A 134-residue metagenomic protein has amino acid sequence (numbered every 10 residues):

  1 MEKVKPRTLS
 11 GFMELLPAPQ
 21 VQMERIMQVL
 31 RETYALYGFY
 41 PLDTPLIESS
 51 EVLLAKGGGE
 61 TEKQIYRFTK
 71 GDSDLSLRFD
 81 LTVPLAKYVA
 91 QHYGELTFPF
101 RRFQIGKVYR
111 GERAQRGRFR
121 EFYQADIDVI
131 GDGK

Functional and structural regions predicted by a protein language model:
M1-K134: TRNA-recognition modules of translation machinery and tRNA-sensing kinases, especially anticodon-binding
